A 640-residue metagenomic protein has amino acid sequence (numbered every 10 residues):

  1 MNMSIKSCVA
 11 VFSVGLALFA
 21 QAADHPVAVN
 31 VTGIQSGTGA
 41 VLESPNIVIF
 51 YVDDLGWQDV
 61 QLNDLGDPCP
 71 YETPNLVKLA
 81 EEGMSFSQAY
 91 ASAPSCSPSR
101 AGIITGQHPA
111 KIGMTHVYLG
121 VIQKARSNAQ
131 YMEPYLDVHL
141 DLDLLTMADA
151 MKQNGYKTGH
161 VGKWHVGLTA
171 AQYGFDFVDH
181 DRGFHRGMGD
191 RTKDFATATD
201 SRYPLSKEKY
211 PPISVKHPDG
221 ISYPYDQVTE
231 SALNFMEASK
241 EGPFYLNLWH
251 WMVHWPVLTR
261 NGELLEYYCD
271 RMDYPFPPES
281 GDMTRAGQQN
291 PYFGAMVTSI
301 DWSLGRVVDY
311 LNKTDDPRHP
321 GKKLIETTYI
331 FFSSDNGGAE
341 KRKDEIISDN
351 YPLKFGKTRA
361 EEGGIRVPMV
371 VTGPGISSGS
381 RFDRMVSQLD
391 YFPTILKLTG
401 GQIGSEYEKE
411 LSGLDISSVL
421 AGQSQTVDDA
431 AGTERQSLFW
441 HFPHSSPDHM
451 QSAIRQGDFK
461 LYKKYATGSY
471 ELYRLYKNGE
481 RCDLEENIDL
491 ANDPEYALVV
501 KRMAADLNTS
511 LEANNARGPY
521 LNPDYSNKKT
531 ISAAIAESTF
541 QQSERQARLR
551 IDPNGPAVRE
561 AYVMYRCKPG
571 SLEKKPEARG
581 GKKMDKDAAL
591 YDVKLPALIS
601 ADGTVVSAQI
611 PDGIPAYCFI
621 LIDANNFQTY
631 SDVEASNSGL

Functional and structural regions predicted by a protein language model:
H25-M84, A491: Active-site-proximal N-terminal segment of extracellular/periplasmic enzymes that hydrolyze or transfer
L42-E43, G66-T73, S87-S95, P134-L145 (+9 more regions): A short beta-strand-to-alpha-helix junction
I47, D53, K163, Y245-L248 (+5 more regions): A short aromatic-rich beta-strand->coil structural motif
G66-R100, G106-K111, G155-G159, V178-R182: Short, structured active-site-proximal loop/turn typified by the sulfatase FGly-forming signature C/S-X-P-X-R
Y71, A171-F175, P256-G262, D309-S377 (+1 more regions): Histidine-centered active-site microenvironments of extracellular/periplasmic hydrolases and transferases
H116-K157, W164-T259, E279-G294: Formylglycine-dependent
H185, G338-A360, S377, R384 (+4 more regions): C-terminal cap/loop subdomain of S1 sulfatases and analogous C-terminal strand-loop tails that border
T229-M236, D273-T328, L498: A long, amphipathic alpha-helix that forms part of the scaffold/cap immediately adjacent to metal-dependent active
